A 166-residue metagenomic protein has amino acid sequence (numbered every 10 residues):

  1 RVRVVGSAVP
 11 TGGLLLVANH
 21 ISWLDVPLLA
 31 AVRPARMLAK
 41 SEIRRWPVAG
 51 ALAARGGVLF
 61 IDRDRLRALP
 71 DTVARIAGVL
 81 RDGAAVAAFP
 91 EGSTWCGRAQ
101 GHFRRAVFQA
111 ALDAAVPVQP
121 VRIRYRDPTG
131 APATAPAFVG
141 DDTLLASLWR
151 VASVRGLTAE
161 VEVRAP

Functional and structural regions predicted by a protein language model:
R1, G12-L66: Catalytic core of membrane glycerolipid acyltransferases/transacylases, capturing the structured, soluble-facing
R1-L14, D71, R75-I76: A short, well-structured juxtamembrane/interface segment
G13-L15, V58, A85-F89, P117: Residue-level preference for the first positions of well-ordered beta-strands
H20-S22, G92-W95, Y125: Short glycine-rich anion-binding loops that position phosphate/pyrophosphate groups of nucleotides and phosphorylated
K40, I61, F89, V121-I123: Generic beta-sheet signal
V48-A51, G97-P166: A cross-family acyltransferase "interaction/gating" segment
V58-L80, A85: A membrane-cytosol interface segment of integral membrane proteins
V79-F108: Catalytic-site beta-strand/loop segments enriched in glycine and acidic/polar residues
